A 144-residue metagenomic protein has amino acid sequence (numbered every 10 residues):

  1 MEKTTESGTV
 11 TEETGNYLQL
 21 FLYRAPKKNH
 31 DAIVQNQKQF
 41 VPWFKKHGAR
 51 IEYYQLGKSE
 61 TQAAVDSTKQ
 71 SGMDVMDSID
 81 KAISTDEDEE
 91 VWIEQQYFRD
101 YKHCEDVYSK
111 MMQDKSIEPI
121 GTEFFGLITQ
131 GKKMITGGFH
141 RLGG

Functional and structural regions predicted by a protein language model:
M1-W92, Y97-S116, I128-G144: Short S/T/G/P-rich N-terminal loop/turn motif that feeds into the first structured element of a domain
E118-I120: Hydrophobic small-molecule pocket/channel-lining residues, especially in calycin-type beta-barrels
T122-F125: Short glycine-rich, low-complexity/disordered patches
